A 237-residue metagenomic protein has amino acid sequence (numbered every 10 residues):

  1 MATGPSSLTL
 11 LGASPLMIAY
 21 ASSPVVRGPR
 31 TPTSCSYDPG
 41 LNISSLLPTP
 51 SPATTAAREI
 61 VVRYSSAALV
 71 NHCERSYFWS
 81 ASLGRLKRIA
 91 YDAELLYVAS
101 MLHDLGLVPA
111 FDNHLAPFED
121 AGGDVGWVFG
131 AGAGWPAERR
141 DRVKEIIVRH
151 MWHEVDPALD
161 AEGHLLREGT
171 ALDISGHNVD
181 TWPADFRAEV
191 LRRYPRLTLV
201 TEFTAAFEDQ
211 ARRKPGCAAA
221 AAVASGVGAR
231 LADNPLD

Functional and structural regions predicted by a protein language model:
A2-T3: Fungal secretory targeting signals
L8-N42, Y64-I89, W135, W152-D237: Divalent metal-dependent phosphate-bond-processing catalytic cores, especially two-metal-ion Mg2+/Mn2+ enzymes that act
T54-H72, S80-A81, L105-A110: Active-site flanking loop/helix segments enriched in acidic
S66-E74, P109-A121, P136: Active-site metal-coordination segments of metallo-dependent hydrolases
H72, I89-L95, G134-I146: Acidic/histidine metal-binding catalytic segments
S76-S80, P117-G132: An active-site-proximal "capping" alpha-helix that borders the catalytic cofactor pocket
A93-D112, G122, K144-H153: His-Asp-centered metal-binding catalytic motifs of divalent-metal-dependent phosphohydrolases/nucleases
